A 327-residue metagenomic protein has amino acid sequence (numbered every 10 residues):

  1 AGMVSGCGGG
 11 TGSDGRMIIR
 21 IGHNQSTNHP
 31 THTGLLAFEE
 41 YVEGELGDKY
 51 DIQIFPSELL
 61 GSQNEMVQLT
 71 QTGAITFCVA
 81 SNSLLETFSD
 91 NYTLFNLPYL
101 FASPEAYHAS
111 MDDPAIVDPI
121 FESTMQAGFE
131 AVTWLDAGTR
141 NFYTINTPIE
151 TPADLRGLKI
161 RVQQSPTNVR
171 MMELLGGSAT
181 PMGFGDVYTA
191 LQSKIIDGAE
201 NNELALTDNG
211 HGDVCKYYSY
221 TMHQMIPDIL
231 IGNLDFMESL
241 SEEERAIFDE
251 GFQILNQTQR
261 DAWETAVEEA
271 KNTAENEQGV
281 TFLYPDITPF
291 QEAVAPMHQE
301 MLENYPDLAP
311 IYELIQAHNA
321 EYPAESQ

Functional and structural regions predicted by a protein language model:
G2-G6: C-terminal motif of bacterial Sec signal peptides marking the signal peptidase cleavage site
C7-E105, T124-Q327: N-terminal secretory/targeting leader peptides
S110-G128: Hinge/lid segment of periplasmic solute-binding proteins
